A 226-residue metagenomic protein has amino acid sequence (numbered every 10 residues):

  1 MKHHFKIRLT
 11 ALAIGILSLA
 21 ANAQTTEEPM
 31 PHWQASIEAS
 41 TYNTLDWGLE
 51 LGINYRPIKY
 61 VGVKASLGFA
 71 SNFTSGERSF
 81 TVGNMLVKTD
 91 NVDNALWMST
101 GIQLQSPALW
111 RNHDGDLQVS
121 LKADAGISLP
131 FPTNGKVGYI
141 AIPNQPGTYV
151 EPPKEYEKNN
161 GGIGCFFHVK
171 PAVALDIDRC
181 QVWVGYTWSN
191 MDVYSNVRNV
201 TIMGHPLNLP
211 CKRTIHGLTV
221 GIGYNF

Functional and structural regions predicted by a protein language model:
M1-M30, C211, F226: Cleavable N-terminal export/targeting peptides
P29-L49, V63-A70: Transmembrane beta-strand segments that form the barrel wall of outer-membrane beta-barrel proteins
P31-W33, L45-L49, V92-T100, L117-V119 (+3 more regions): Residues that define the transmembrane beta-barrel architecture of outer-membrane proteins
A35-A39, V63-L67, T100, L121-A125 (+3 more regions): Membrane-embedded beta-strand positions of outer-membrane beta-barrel proteins
S36-A39, V82-N91, P153-N159, M203-P210: Extracellular loop and loop/strand-boundary signature of outer-membrane beta-barrel proteins
E38-G52, F73, E77-S79, N159-I163 (+1 more regions): Surface-exposed strand-loop-strand hairpins of Gram-negative outer-membrane beta-barrel proteins
G52-Q145, R213, Y224-F226: Gram-negative (and chloroplast) outer-membrane scaffold detector with strong preference for beta-barrel transmembrane
V169-F226: Predominantly the C-terminal beta-signal and adjacent terminal strand-loop region of outer-membrane beta-barrel
